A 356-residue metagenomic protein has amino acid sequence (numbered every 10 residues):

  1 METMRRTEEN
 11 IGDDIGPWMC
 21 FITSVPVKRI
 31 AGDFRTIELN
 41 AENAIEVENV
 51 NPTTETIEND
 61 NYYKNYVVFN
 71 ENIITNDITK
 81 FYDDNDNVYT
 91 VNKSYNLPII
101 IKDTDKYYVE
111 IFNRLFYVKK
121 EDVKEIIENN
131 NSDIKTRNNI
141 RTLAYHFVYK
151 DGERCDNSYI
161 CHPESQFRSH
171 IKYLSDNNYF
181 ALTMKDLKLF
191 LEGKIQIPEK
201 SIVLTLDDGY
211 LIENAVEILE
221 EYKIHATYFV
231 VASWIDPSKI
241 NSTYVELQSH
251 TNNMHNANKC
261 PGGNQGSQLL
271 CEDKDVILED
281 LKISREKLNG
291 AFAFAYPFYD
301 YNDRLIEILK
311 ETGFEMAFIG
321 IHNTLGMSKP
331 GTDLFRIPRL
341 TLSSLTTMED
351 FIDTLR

Functional and structural regions predicted by a protein language model:
M1-A44, V50-T104, Y108, D151: Beta-loop motif signature
A41, D103, I111-N113, D122 (+7 more regions): A mature extracytoplasmic/lumenal domain signature
Y63-E71, N113-L115, K120-K200, R339-T347 (+1 more regions): N-terminal pre-catalytic segment of deacetylase/amide-hydrolase enzymes
N138-C161, F180, K194, P198-I202 (+2 more regions): Metal-dependent polysaccharide deacetylase catalytic core of the NodB/CE4 family, i.e., the active-site-bearing domain
L206, L211, A215, F314-N323: Acidic, His- and aromatic-enriched active-site or binding-groove loops in soluble protein domains that engage sugars
V230-W234, N253-M254, G320-L325, L342-S343: Short, acidic/turn-prone active-site loops that include or flank metal/cofactor- and phosphate-binding residues
I321-I352: A cross-kingdom marker for long, charged
